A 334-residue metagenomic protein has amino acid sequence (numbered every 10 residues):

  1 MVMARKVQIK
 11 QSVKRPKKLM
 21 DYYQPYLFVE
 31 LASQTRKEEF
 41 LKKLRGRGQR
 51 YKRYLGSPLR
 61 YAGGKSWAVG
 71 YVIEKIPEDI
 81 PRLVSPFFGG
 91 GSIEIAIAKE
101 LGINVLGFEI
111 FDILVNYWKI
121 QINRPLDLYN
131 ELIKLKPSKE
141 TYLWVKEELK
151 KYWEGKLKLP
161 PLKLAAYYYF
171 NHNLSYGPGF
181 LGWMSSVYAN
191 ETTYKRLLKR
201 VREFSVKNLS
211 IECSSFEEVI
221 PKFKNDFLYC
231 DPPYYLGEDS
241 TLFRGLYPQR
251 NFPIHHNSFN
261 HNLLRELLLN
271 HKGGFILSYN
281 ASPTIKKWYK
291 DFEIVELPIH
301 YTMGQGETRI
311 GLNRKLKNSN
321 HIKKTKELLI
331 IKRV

Functional and structural regions predicted by a protein language model:
V2-E74, E78, I122-L246, F259 (+1 more regions): SAM-dependent nucleic-acid methyltransferase catalytic core
I9-S12, K17-Y22, I254-V334: Long, positively charged, glycine-interspersed low-complexity recognition regions
K75-E140: Conserved S-adenosyl-L-methionine
S85-F88, F108-E109, E212-S214, C230-P232 (+1 more regions): Short His-Asn-centered micro-motif
G89-G91, R196-K199, Y279-P283: Short, polar loop motifs at secondary-structure junctions
I97-E100, F204, I220-F223, T284-D291: Short loop/helix-cap segments at secondary-structure boundaries that form the rim of catalytic
L114, L236, M303: Feature marks short, surface-exposed loop/turn motifs that line or immediately flank catalytic pockets and channel
